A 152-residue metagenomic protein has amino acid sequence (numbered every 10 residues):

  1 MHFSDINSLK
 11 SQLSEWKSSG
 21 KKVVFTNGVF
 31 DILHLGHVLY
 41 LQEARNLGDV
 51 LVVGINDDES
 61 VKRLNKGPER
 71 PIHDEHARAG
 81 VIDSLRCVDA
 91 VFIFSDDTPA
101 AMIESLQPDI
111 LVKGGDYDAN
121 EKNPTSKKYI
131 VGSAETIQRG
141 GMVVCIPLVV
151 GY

Functional and structural regions predicted by a protein language model:
M1-Y152: Nucleotidyltransferase catalytic core that binds NTPs
